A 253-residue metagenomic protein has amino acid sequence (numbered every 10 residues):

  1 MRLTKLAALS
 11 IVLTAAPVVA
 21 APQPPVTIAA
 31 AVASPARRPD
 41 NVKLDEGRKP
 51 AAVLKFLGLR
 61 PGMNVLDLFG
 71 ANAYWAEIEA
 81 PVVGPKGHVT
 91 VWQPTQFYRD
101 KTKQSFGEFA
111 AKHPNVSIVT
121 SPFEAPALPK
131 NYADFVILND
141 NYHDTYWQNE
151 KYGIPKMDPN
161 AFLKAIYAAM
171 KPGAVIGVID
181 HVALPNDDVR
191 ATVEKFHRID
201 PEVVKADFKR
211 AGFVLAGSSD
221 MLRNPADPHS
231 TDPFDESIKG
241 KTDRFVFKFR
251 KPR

Functional and structural regions predicted by a protein language model:
I28-F56, R60: Class I SAM-dependent methyltransferase Rossmann-like catalytic core, especially the SAM/SAH-binding loop
G62-A71: Conserved class I S-adenosyl-L-methionine
M63, P126-D140: A short acidic, Gly/Pro-enriched loop at the edge of an enzyme's catalytic core that lines a small-molecule cofactor
N72-G84: Conserved SAM-binding loop of SAM-dependent methyltransferases across substrates and taxa, primarily the Class I
A80-P81, G153-P172: A short glycine-rich, Lys/Arg-flanked "PGG" loop and its adjoining helix->strand segment in the class I
K101-A127: S-adenosyl-L-methionine
D188-L215: Conserved Class I S-adenosyl-L-methionine
A211, A226-R253: Core SAM-dependent methyltransferase catalytic element
